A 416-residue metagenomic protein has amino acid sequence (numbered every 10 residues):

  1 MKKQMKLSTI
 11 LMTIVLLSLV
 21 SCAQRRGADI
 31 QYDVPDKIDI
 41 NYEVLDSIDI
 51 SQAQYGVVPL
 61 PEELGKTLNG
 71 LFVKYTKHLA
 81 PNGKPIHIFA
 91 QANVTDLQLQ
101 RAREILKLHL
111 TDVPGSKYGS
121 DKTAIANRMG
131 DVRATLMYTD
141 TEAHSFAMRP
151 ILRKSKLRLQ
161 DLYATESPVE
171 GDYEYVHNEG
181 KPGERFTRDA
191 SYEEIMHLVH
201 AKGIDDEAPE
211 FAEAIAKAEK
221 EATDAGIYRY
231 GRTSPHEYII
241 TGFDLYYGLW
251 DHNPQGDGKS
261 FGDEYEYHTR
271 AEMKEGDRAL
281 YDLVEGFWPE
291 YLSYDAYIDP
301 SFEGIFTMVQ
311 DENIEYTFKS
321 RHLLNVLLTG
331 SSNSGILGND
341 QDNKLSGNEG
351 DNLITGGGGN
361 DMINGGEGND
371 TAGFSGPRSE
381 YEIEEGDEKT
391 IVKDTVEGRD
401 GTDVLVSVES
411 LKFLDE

Functional and structural regions predicted by a protein language model:
K2-L11: Bacterial N-terminal signal peptides that target proteins for export
L19-S21: C-terminal motif of bacterial Sec signal peptides marking the signal peptidase cleavage site
A23-A28: Bacterial lipoprotein signal-peptidase II cleavage site
T67-T76, G83-A225: Acidic/His-rich structured neighborhood in mature extracellular/periplasmic domains
G203-E266: Post-HExxH zinc-binding segment in Zn-dependent metallohydrolases
F243-L328, G335-L337, K344-S346, G373: Pan-zinc metallopeptidase signature
Q310-G373, R378-E382, D387-G398, L411: Glycine- and aspartate-rich repeat motifs characteristic of hemolysin/RTX-like Ca2+-binding segments in secreted
R399-E416: Low-complexity acidic/polar repeat-biased segments
